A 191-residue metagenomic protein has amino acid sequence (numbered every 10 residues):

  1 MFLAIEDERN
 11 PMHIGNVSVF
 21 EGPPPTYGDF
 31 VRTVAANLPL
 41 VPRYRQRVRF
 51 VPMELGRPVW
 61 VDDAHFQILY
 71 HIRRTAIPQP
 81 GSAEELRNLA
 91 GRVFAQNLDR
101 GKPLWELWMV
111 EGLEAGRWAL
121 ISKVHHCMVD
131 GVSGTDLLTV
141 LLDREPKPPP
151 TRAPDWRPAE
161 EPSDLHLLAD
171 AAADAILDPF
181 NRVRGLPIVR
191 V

Functional and structural regions predicted by a protein language model:
E6-P11, G15-V191: Soluble acyl-CoA-dependent acyltransferase catalytic core bearing the H(X)4D motif
